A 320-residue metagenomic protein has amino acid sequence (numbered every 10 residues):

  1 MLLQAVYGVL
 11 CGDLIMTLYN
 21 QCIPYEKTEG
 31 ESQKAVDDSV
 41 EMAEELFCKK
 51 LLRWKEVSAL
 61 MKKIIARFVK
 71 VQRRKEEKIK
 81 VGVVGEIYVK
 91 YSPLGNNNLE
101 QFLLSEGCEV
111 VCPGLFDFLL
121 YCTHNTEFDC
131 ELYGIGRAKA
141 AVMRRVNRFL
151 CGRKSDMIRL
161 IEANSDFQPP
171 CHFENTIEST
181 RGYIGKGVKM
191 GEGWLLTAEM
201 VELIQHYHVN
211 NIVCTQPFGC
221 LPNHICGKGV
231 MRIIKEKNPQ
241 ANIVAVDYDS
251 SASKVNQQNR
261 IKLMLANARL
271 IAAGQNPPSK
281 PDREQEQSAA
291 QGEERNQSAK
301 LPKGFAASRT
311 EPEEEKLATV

Functional and structural regions predicted by a protein language model:
M1-V320: An N-terminal assembly and electron-transfer interface module characteristic of large anaerobic redox and radical
